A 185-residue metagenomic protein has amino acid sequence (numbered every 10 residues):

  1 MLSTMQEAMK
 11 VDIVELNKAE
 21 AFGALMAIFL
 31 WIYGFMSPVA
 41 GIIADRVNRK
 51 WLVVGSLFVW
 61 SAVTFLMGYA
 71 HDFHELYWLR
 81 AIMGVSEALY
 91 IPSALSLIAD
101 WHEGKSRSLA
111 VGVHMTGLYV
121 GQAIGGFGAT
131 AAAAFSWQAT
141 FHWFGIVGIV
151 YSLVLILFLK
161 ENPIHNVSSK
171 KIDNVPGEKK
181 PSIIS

Functional and structural regions predicted by a protein language model:
M5-G34: Extracellular/periplasmic helix-loop-helix junction of adjacent transmembrane segments in MFS-like secondary
M9, I43, A131-A132: Hydrophobic alpha-helical transmembrane and interfacial-helix anchor sites in secondary transporters
L30-P38, Q122-A123: Residue-level signature of mid-helix packing/kink "hotspots" within the transmembrane helices of 12-pass Major
F35-H71: Conserved MFS/SLC helix-loop-helix module at the cytosolic interface between two early adjacent transmembrane helices
V63, H74-I82: Paired small-residue
L79-G117: Cytoplasmic helix-loop-helix junction between adjacent transmembrane helices in 12-TM secondary transporters
H114, L118-P163: Helix-loop-helix hairpin linking two adjacent transmembrane segments in secondary transporters
L159-S185: Flexible cytoplasmic inter-helical loops of multi-pass small-molecule transporters
